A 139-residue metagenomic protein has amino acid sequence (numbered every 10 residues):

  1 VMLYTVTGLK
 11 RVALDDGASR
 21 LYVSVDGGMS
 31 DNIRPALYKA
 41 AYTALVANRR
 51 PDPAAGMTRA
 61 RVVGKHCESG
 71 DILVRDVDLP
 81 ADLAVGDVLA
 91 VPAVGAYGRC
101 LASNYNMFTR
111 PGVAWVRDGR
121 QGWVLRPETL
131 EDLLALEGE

Functional and structural regions predicted by a protein language model:
V1-E139: Charged (often Lys/Glu-rich) extended helix/loop segments that serve as interaction or gating elements
